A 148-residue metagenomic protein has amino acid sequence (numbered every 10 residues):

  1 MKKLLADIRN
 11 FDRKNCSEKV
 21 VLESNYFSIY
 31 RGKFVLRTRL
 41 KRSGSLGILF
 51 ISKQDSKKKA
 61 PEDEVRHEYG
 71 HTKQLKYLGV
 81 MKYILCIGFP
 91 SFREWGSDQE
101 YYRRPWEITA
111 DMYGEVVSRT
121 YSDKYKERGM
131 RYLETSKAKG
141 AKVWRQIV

Functional and structural regions predicted by a protein language model:
K2-L40, K82-V148: Metalloprotease/metallohydrolase-associated module, dominated by Zn2+-dependent proteases
F34-L36, S56-K57, G70, G79: Short, solvent-exposed loop/turn segments at secondary-structure junctions
R39-S43, L49-R66: Short pre-active-site segment immediately N-terminal to the catalytic Zn-binding motif
S45, F50-D55, L78, K82 (+1 more regions): Short, charged N-terminal helix-start/capping segments
H67-E68, E107: Acidic active-site catalytic centers that drive phospho-/nucleotidyl reactions and related ester hydrolyses
Y69-C86: Catalytic Zn2+-binding segment of zinc metalloproteases
